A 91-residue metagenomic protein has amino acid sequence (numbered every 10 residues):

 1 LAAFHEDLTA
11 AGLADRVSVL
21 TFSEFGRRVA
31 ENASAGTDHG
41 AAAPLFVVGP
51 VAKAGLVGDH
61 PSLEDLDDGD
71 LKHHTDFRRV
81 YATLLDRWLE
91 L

Functional and structural regions predicted by a protein language model:
L1-L91: Feature marks hydrolase-like catalytic cores characterized by long aromatic- and Gly/Pro-rich stretches
